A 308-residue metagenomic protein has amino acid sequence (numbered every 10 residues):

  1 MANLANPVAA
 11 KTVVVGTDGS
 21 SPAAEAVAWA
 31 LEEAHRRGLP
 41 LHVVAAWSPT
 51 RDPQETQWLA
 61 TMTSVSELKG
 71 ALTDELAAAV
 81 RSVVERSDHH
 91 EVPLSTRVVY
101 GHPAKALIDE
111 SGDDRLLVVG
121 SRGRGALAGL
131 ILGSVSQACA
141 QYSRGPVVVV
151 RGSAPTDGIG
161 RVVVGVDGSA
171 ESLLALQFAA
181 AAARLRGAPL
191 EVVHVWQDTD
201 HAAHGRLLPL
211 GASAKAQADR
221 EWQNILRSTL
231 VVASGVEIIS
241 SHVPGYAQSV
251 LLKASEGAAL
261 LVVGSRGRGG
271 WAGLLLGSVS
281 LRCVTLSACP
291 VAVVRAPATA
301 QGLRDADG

Functional and structural regions predicted by a protein language model:
M1-A9, P22, W29, S48-R51 (+5 more regions): Structural beta-alpha unit
A2-A5, A9, V27, E32-R36 (+2 more regions): Gly/Ser-rich helix-loop-strand patches that form or flank binding pockets for ribonucleotide-derived cofactors
A2-M62, E110, R161-A212, E237-I239 (+2 more regions): Small/aliphatic-rich secondary-structure junction motif
A26, E75-V80, A175, E221-L226: Short, well-ordered amphipathic alpha-helical segments that serve as non-catalytic structural scaffolds within diverse
V43, T96-V98, V149, V192 (+2 more regions): A structural preference for short, hydrophobic beta-strand core positions in alpha/beta folds
T61-E75, P209-E221: A short acidic, glycine-rich active-site loop that binds or catalyzes chemistry on phosphate/adenosine moieties
P93-S95, P146, P189, E237-I239 (+1 more regions): Conserved beta-strand segments of alpha/beta enzyme cores
P189-V262, A272-G277: Structured core of small recognition/catalytic domains
